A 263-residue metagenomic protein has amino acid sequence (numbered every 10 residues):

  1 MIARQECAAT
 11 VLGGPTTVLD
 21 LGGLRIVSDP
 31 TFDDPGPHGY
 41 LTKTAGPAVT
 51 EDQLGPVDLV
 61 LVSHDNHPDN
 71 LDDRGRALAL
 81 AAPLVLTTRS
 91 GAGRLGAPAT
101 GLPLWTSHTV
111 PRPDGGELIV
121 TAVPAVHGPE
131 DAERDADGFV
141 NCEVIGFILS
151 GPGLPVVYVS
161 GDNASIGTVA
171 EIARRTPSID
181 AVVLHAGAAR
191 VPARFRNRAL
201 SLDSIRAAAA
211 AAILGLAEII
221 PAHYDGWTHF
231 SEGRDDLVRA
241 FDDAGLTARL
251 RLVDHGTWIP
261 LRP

Functional and structural regions predicted by a protein language model:
M1-R4, V85-P155, R239-R262: Metallo-beta-lactamase
M1-V27, T31-G36, Y40-T44, V126 (+2 more regions): Zn-dependent metallo-beta-lactamase
T10, V18, V27, D58-L61 (+3 more regions): Conserved beta-strand elements of the Class I
L21-V62, N66-D69, D73-L78, G128-D137 (+1 more regions): Pre-active-site segment of Zn-dependent metallo-hydrolases
V27-D29, P56-L71, L86-R89, V157-N163 (+3 more regions): Active-site neighborhood of phospho(di)ester-bond hydrolases with catalytic His/Asp-centered motifs
V27-D34, L102-V110, E117-G128, S165 (+1 more regions): Conserved catalytic scaffold of divalent metal-dependent phosphoesterases
H67, G75, G91-A92, T106-S107 (+1 more regions): Alpha-helix capping/helix-boundary segments
S90-G93, A164-H255: Cap/insert and terminal regions of metallo-dependent hydrolase folds
